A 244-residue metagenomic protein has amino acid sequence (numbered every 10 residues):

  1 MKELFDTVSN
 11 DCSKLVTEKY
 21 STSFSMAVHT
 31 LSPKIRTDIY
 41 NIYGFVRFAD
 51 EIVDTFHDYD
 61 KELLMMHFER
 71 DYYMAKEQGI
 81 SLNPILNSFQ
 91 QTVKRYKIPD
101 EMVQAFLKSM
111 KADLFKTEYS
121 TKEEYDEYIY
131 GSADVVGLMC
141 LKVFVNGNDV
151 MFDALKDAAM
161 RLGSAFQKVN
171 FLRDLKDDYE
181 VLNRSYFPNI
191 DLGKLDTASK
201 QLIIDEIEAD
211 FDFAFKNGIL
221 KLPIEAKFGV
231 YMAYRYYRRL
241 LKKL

Functional and structural regions predicted by a protein language model:
M1-K168, L172-L244: Catalytic cores of Mg2+-dependent Asp-rich isoprenoid enzymes
